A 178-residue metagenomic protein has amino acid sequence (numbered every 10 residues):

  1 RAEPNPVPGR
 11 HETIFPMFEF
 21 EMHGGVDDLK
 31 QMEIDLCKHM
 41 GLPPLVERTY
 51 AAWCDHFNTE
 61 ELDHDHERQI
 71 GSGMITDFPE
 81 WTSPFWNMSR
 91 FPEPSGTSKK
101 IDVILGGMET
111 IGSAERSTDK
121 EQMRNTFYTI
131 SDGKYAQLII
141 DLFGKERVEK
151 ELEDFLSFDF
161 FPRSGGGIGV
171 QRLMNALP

Functional and structural regions predicted by a protein language model:
R1-G24, L45-P178: A translation/RNA-centric and nucleic-acid-associated enzymatic feature enriched in Class II aminoacyl-tRNA synthetases
E21-I34: Catalytic palm subdomain of template-directed nucleic-acid polymerases, centered on the conserved carboxylate motif
C37-P44: A common structural junction motif
